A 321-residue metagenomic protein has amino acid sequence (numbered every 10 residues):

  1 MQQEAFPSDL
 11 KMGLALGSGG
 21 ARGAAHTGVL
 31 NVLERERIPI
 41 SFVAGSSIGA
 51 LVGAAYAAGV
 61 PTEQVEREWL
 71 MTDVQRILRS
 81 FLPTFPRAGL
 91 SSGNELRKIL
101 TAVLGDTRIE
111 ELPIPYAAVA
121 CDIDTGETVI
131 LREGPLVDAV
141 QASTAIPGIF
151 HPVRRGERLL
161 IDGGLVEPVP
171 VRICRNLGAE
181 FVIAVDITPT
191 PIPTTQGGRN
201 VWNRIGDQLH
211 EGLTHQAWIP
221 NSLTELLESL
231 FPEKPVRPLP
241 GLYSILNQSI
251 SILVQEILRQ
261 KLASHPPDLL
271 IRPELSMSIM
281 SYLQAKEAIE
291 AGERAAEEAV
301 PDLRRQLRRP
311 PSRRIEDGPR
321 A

Functional and structural regions predicted by a protein language model:
M1-S46, A54-A321: Patatin-like phospholipase
